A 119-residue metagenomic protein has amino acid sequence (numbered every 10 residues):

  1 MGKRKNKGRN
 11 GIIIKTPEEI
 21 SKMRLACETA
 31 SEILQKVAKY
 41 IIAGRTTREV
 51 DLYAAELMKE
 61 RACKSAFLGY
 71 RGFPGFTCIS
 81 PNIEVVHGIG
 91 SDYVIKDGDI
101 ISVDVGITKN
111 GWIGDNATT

Functional and structural regions predicted by a protein language model:
M1-T119: Active-site neighborhoods and metal-handling regions in enzymes and metal-associated proteins
